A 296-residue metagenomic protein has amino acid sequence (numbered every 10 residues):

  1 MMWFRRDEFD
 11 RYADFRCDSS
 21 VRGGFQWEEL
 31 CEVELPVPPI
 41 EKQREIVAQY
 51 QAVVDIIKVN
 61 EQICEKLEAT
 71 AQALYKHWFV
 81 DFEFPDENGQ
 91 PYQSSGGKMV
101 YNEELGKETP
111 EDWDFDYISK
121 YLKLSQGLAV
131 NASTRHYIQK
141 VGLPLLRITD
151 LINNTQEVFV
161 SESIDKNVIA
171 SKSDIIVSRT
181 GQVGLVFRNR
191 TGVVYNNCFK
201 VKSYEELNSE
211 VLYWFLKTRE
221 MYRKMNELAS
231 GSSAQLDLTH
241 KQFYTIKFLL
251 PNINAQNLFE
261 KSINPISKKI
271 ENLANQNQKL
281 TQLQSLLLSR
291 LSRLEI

Functional and structural regions predicted by a protein language model:
M1-D7, R16-R22, R147-I148, K166-F243: A short beta-sheet element
M1-R5, Q72, K76, V80 (+4 more regions): Generic alpha-helical structural context detector
F15-C17, N131-Q139, E227-A229: Short coil/turn segments at secondary-structure boundaries
S19-V47, G192-F199, S232-N257: A short glycine-rich beta-alpha junction/loop motif
E32-H77, S94-A129, L249, N254-I296: Non-catalytic DNA-recognition/assembly elements of restriction-modification systems
F84: Regulatory/sensor and coupling segments of signal-transduction and defense proteins
M99-K107, D116-R135, V141-K172, V194-Y195: Sequence-specific dsDNA recognition surfaces
